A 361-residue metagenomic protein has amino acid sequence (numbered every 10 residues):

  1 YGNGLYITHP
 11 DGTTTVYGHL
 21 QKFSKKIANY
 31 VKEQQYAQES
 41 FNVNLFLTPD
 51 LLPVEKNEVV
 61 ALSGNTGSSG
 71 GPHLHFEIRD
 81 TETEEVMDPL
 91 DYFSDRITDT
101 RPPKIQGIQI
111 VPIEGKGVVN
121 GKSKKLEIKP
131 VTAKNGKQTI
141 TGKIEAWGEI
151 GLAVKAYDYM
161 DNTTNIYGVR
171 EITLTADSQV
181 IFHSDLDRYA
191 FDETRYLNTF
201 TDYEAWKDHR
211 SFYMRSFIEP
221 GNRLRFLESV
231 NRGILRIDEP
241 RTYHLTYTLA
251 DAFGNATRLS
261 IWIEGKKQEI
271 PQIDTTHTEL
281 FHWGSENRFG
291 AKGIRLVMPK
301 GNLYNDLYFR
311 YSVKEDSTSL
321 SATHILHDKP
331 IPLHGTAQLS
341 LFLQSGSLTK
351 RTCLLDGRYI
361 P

Functional and structural regions predicted by a protein language model:
Y1, L51-S63: A structural signal for short beta-strand/turn segments enriched in small hydrophobics and glycine
Y1-L47: Zn2+-dependent peptidoglycan hydrolase active-site motif and core
Y6, E171-T175, T352-L354: Beta-strand signatures of extracellular beta-sandwich domains
K25, E55, T98, I113-K116 (+2 more regions): Long, low-complexity serine/threonine/glycine- and acidic-rich segments characteristic of extracellular
S63-E77: Active-site loop architecture of trypsin-fold serine endopeptidases
T100-I108: Proline-centered linker/hinge motifs at extracellular inter-domain junctions
A153-Y157, P299-G301, Q338-Q344: Short edge beta-strand/loop segments characteristic of extracellular beta-sandwich folds
I270-W283, R310-Y359: Proteolytic processing hotspots in large secreted/extracellular or virion-associated proteins and select intracellular
